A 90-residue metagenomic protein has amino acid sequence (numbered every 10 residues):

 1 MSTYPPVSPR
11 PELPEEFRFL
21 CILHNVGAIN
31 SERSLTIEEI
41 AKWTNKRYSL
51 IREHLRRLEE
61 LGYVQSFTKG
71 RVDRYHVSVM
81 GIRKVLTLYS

Functional and structural regions predicted by a protein language model:
M1-L23: Short alpha-helical segments that sit at the start of domains
V7-S8, S31, D73: Residues marking the start of alpha-helices
P11-P14, A28, E32: Residue-level "hotspot" positions that anchor or transmit function at local structural transition points
E12-E15, T36, K69-S90: Short, cationic-aromatic polyanion-contact patches
C21-A28, Y89: Short, locally clustered residues in the helix-turn-helix/winged-helix DNA-binding domain
I29-W43: Short acidic, hydrophobic short linear motifs in intrinsically disordered regions
N45-E60: Short amphipathic alpha-helical interaction segments
E59-K69: A short, conserved structural fragment
